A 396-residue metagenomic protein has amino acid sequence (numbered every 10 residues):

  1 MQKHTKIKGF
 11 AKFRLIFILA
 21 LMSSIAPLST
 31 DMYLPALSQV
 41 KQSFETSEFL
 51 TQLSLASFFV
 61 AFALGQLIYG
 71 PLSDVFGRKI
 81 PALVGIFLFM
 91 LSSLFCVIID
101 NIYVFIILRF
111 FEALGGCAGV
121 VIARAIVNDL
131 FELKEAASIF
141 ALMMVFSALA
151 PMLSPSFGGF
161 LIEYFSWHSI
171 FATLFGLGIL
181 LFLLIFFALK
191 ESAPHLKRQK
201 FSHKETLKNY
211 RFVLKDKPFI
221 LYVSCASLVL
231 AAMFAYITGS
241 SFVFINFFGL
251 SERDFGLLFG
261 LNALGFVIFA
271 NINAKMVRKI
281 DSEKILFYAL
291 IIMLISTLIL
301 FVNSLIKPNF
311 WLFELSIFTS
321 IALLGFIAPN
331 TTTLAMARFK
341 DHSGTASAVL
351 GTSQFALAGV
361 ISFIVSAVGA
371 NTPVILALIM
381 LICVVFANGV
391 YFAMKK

Functional and structural regions predicted by a protein language model:
Q2-G9, S192-V223: Juxtamembrane intracellular "pre-TM" segments in multi-pass secondary transporters
E45, G77, I98-V104, G115 (+2 more regions): Helix-breaking motifs and short loop linkers at transmembrane-helix boundaries and internal kinks in secondary membrane
L64-Y103: Conserved MFS/SLC helix-loop-helix module at the cytosolic interface between two early adjacent transmembrane helices
L88-F95, Y103-F111, W311-T319: Paired small-residue
V104, L142-F187: Helix-loop-helix hairpin linking two adjacent transmembrane segments in secondary transporters
L108-L149: Cytoplasmic helix-loop-helix junction between adjacent transmembrane helices in 12-TM secondary transporters
K284-N330: C-terminal transmembrane helical hairpin of 12-TM major facilitator-type secondary transporters
L334-A370, I379-M380: A late C-terminal transmembrane helix in Major Facilitator Superfamily
